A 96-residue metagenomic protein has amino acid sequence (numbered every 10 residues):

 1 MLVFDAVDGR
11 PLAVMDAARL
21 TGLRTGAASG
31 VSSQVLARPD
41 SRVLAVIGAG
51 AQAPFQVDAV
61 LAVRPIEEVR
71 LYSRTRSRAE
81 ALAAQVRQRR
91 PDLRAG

Functional and structural regions predicted by a protein language model:
M1-S41: Phosphate/diphosphate ligand-binding glycine-rich loop within oxidoreductases
L44-A45: Conserved beta-strand elements of the Class I
G48-G50: Glycine-rich Rossmann-fold phosphate-binding loop(s) that bind the pyrophosphate of adenine dinucleotide cofactors
A53-P54: N-terminal Rossmann-fold NAD(P) dinucleotide-binding loop
V60: Aromatic pocket-lining residues of Rossmann-like dinucleotide-binding sites
V63-R90: NAD(P)-binding Rossmann-fold cofactor-contacting core
R94-G96: Short acidic-hydrophobic, aromatic-tinged amphipathic segments that line or gate anion-handling sites
